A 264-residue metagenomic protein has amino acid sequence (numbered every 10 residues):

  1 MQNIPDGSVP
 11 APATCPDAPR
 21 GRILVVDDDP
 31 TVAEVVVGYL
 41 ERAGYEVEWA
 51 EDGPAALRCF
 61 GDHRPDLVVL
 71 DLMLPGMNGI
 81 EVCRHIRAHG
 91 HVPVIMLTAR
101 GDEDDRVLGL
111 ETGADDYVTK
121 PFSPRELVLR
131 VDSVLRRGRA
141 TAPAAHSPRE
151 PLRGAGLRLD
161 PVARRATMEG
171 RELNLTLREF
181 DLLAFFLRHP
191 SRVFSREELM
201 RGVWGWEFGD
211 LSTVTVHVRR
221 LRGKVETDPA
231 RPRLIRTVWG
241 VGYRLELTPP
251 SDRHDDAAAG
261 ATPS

Functional and structural regions predicted by a protein language model:
M1-A142, S264: N-terminal/domain-start alpha-helical segments
P19-L24, S133-V193, E197, R253-A261: Short, Lys/Arg-enriched segments at the junction into DNA-binding effector domains of transcriptional regulators
A88, T112, R139, R188-S191 (+2 more regions): Short, conserved catalytic or interaction motifs in soluble domains
G90, G138-A142, P190, V225-P229 (+1 more regions): A general structural signal marking secondary-structure boundaries and capping sites
V128-V131, P161, V218: Short amphipathic alpha-helical/adjacent loop interface patches that line ligand and macromolecule-binding sites
R165, E169-L177, D181-V241: Positively charged, aromatic-enriched patches within helix-turn-helix-type DNA-binding elements, predominantly
R231-S264: A short linear beta-strand->loop->alpha-helix hinge motif most characteristic of winged-helix/helix-turn-helix
